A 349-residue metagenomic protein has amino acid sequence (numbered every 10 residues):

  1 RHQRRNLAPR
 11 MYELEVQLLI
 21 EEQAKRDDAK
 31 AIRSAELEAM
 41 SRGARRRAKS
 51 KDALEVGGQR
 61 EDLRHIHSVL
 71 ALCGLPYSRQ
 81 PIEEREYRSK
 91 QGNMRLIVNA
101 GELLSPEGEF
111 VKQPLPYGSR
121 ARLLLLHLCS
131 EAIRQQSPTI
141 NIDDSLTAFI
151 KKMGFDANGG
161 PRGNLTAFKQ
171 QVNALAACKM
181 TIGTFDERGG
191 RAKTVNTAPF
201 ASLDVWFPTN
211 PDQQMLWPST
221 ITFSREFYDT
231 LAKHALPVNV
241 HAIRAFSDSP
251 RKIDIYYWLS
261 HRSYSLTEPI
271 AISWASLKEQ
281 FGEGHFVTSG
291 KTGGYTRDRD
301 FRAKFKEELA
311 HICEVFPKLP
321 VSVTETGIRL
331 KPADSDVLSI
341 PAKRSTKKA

Functional and structural regions predicted by a protein language model:
R1-A349: Charged, alpha-helix-forming regions
